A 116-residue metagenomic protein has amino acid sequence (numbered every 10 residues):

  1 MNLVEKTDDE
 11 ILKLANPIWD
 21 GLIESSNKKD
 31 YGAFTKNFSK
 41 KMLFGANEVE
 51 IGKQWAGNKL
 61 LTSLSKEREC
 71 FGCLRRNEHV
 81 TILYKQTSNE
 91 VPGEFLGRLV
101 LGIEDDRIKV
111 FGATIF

Functional and structural regions predicted by a protein language model:
M1-K28: Short, low-complexity N-terminal intrinsically disordered segments enriched in polar/charged residues
K13, K36, K53: Replace "anionic and nucleotidyl ligands
N27-K41: Short, well-ordered alpha-helical segments enriched in acidic and aromatic residues
K40-N58: A solvent-exposed, acidic/Ser-Thr-rich amphipathic alpha-helical stretch
G52-I103, G112-F116: Surface-exposed, charged secondary-structure patches
